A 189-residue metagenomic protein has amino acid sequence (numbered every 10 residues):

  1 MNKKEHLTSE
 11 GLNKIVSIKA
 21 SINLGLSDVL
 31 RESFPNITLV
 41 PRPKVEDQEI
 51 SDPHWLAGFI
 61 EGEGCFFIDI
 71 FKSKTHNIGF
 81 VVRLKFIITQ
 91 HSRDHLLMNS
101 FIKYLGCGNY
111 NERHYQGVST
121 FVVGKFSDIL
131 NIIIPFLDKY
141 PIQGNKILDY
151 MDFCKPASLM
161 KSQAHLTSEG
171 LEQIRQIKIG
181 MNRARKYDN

Functional and structural regions predicted by a protein language model:
M1-N189: Sequence-level preference for short, compositionally simple segments enriched in small aliphatic or small polar residues
